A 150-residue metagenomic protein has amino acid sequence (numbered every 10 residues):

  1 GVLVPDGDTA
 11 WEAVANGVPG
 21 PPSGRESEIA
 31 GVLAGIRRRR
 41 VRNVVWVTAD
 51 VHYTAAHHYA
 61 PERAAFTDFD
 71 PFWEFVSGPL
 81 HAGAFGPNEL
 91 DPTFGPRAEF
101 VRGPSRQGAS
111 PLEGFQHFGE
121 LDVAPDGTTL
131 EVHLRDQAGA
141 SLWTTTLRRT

Functional and structural regions predicted by a protein language model:
G1-T150: Long, structured stretches of catalytic cores involved in phosphate-ester chemistry, encompassing
